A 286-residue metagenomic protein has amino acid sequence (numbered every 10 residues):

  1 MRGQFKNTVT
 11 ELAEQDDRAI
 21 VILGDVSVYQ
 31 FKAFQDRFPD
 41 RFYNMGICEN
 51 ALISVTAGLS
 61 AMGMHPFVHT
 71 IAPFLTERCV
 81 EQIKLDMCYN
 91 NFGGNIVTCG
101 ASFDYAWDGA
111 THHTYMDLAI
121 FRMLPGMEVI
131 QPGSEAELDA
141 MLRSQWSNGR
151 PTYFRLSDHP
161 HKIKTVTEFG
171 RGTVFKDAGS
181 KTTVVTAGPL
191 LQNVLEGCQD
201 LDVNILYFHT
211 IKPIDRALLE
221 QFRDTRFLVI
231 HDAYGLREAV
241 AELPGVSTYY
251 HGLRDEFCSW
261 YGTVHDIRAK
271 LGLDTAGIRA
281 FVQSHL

Functional and structural regions predicted by a protein language model:
M1-R155, P160, K270: Thiamine diphosphate
R2-G3, R18-R37, L52, Y105 (+1 more regions): Thiamine diphosphate
